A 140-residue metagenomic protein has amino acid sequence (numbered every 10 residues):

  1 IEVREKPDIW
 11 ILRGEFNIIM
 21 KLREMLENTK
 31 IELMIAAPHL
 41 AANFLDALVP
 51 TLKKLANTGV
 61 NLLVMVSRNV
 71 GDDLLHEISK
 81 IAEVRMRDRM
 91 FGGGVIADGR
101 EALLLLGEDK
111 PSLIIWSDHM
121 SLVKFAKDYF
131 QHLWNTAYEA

Functional and structural regions predicted by a protein language model:
I1-V3, E15-I19, N28, A41-A140: PLD/PLD-like phosphodiesterase catalytic module centered on the HKD motif
R4-R13, A36-H39: Glycine-rich phosphate-binding "P-loop"
R23-E32: Secondary-structure "cap/kink" motif recognition
M34-I35, L48: Short, well-structured hydrophobic secondary-structure segments
